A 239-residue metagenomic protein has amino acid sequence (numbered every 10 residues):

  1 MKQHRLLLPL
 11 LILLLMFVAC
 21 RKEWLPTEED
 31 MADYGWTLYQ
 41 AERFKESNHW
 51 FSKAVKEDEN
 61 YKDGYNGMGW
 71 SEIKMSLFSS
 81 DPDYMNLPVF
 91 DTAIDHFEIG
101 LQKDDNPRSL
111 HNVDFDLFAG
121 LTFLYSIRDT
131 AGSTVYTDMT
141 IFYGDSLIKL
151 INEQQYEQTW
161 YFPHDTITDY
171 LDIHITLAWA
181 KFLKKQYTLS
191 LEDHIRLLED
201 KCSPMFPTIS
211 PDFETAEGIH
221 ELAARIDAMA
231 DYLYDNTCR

Functional and structural regions predicted by a protein language model:
L25-Y39, N66, F115, A119 (+1 more regions): Alpha-helical tetratricopeptide repeat
W36, W70, K74-L77, F123 (+1 more regions): Residue-level recognition of tetratricopeptide repeat
A54, I99-G100, L147, L197: Canonical positions in the second alpha-helix
G64, S109-L110, L117, E157 (+2 more regions): TPR alpha-solenoid repeat register
W160-W179, L183-R239: Terminal, low-structured helical/coil segments at or just beyond the last alpha-helical repeat
